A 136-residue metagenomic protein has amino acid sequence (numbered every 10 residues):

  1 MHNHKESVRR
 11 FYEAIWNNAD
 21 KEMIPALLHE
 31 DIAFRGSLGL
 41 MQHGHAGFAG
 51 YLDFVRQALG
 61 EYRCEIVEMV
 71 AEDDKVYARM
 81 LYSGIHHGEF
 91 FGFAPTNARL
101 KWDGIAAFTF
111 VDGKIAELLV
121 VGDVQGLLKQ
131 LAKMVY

Functional and structural regions predicted by a protein language model:
M1-Y136: C-terminal and inter-domain tail/linker signature
